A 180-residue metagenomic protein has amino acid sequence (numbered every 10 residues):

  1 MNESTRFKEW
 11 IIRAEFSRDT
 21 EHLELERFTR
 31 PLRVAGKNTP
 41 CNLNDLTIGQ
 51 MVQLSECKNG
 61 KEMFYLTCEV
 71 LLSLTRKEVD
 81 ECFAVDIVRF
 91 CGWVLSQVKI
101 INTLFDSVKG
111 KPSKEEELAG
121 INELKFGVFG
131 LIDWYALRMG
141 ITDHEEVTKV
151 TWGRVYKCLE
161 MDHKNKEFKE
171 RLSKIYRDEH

Functional and structural regions predicted by a protein language model:
M1-H180: An amphipathic, hydrophobic-aromatic interaction surface with interspersed Lys/Arg that forms lipid/phosphate-bearing
